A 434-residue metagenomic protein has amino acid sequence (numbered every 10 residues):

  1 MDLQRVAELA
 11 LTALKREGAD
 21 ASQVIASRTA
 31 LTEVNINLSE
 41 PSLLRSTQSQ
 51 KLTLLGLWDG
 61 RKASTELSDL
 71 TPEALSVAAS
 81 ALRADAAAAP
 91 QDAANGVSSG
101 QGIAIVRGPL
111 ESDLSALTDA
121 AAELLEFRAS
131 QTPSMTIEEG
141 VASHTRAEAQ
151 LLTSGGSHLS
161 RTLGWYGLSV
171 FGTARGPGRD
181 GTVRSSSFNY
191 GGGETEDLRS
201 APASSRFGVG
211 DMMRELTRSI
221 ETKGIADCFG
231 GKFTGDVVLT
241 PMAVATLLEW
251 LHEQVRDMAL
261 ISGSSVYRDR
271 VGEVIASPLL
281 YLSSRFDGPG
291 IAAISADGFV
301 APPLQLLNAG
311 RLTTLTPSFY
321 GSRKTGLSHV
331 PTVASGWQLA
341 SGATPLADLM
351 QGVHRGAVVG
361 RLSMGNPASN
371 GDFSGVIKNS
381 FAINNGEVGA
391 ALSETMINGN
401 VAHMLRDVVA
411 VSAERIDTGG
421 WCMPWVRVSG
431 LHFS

Functional and structural regions predicted by a protein language model:
M1-A292, N308-A309, A347, N385-E387 (+2 more regions): Active-site bordering "gate/hinge" segments that shape substrate access to catalytic or cofactor-binding pockets
G230, Q254, R268-S434: Dual-mode signal for accessory low-complexity, basic/Gly-rich regions
